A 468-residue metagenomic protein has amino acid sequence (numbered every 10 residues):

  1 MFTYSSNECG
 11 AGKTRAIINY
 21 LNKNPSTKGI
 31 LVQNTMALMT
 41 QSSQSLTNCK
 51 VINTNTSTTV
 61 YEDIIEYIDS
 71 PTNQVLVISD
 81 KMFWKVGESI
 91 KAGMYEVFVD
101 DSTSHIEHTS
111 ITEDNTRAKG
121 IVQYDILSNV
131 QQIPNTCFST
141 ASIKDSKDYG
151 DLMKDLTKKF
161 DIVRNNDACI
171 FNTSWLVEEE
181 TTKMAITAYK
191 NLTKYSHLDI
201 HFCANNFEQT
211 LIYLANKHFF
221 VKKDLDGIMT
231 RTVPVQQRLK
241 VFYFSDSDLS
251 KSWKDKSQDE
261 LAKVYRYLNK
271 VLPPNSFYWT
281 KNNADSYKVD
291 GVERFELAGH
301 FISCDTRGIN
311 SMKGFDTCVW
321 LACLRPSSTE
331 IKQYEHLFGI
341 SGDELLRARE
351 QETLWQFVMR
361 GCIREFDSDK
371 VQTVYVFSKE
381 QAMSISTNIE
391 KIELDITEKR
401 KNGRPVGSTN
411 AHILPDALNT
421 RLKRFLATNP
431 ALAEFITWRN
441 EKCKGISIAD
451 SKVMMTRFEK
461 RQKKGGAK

Functional and structural regions predicted by a protein language model:
F2-I17: Walker A/P-loop
A16, Y20-L21, P25-T47: Conserved Walker A/P-loop ATP-binding site and its immediately adjacent core in helicase/helicase-like ATPase domains
T27-T35, I200-A204, L268, N275-N283 (+1 more regions): Conserved RecA-like ASCE P-loop NTPase motor core of nucleic-acid helicases/translocases
C49-W84: Inter-Walker segment of RecA-like/P-loop motor cores
V77, K85, H105, A298-S384: Conserved RecA-like P-loop NTPase helicase motor core
K91-S128: SF2 helicase catalytic motif II
R117-N275: Interdomain helical connector at the RecA1-RecA2 junction of SF1/SF2 helicase-like NTPases
K399-H412, K460, G466: Arg/Lys-rich, glycine/proline-spaced intrinsically disordered segments in nuclear chromatin/transcription regulators
